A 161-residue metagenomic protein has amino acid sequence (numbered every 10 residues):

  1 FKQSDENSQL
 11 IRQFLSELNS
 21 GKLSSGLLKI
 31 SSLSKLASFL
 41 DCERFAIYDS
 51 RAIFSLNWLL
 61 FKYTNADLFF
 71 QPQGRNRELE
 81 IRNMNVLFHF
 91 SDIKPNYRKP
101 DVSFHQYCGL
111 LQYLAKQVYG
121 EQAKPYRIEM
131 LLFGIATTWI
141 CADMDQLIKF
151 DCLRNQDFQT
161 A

Functional and structural regions predicted by a protein language model:
F1, L40-D41, L132: Short, flexible loop/turn elements at secondary-structure junctions
F1-K22: Long, highly charged, low-complexity intrinsically disordered interaction regions that mediate electrostatic DNA/RNA
L10-L15, L36, L111, I128: Generic structural hydrophobic/aromatic packing signal, biased to beta-strands
L18-D41: Helix-hairpin-helix
S24-L28, R44-Y48, G120, K124: Short, surface-exposed helix-loop/turn micro-motifs enriched in polar/charged residues
S38-R51, L59-T64: Catalytic Zn2+-binding segment of zinc metalloproteases
S50-F54, Y63-A161: C-terminal accessory module of base-excision DNA glycosylases/AP lyases that mediates lesion recognition and DNA
